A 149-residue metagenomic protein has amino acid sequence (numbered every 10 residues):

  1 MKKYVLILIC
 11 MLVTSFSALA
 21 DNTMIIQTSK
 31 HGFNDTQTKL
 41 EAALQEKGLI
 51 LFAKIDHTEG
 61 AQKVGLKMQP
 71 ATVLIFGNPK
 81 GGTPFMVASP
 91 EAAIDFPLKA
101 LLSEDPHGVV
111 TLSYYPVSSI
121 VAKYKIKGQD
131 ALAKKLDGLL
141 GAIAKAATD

Functional and structural regions predicted by a protein language model:
M1-Y4: Positively charged n-region of N-terminal signal peptides that target proteins for export
I7-S15: Bacterial N-terminal signal peptides
L19-G48, K145, D149: Terminal, regulation- and interaction-focused segments at domain boundaries
K30-D35, F52, K127-K134: Soluble non-cytosolic domains of exported or imported proteins
Q45, K54-L98: Compact, glycine-rich, soluble single-domain proteins
A100-I126: Beta-strand/loop substructures that line and gate deep hydrophobic ligand-binding cavities in soluble
S118-D149: C-terminal partner/receptor-binding element of secreted or periplasmic proteins
